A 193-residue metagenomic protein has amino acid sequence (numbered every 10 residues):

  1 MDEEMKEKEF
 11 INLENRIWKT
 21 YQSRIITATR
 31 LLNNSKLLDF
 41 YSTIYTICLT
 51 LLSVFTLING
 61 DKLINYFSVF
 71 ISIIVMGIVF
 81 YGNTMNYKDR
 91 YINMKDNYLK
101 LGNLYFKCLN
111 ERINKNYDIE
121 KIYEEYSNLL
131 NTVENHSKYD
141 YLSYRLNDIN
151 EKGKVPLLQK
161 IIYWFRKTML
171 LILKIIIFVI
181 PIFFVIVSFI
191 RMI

Functional and structural regions predicted by a protein language model:
D2-Y41, F80-N83, Y87-I175: Conserved non-transmembrane functional hotspots
L32-I92, I161-I193: Alpha-helical transmembrane segments and their immediate juxtamembrane boundary regions in integral membrane proteins
